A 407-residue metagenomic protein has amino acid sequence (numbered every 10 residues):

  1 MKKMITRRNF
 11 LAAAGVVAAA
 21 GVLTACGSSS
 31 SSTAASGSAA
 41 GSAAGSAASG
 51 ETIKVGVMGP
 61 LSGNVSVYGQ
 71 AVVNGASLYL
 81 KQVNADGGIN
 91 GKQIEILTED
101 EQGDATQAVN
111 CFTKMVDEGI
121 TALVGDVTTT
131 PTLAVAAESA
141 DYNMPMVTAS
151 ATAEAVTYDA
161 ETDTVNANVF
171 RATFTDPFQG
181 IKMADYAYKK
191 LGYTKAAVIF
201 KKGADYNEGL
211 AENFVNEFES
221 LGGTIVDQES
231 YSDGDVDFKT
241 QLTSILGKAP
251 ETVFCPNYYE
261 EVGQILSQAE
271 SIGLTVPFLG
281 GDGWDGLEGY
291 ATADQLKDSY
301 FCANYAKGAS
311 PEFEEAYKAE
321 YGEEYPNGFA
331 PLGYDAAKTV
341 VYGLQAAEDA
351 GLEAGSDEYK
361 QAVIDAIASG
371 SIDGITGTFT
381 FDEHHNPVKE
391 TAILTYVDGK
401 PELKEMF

Functional and structural regions predicted by a protein language model:
K2-L11, G27-F407: Extracytosolic ligand-binding ectodomains
G15-G21: Bacterial N-terminal signal peptides
L23-A25: C-terminal motif of bacterial Sec signal peptides marking the signal peptidase cleavage site
